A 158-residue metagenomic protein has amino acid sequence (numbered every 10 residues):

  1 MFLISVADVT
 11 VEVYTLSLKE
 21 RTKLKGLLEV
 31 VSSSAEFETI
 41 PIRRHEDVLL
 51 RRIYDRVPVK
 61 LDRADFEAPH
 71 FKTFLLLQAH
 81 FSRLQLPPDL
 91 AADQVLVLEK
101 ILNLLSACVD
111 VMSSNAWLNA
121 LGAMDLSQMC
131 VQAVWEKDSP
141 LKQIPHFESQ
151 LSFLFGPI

Functional and structural regions predicted by a protein language model:
M1-P157: C-terminal helical accessory/scaffold domains
